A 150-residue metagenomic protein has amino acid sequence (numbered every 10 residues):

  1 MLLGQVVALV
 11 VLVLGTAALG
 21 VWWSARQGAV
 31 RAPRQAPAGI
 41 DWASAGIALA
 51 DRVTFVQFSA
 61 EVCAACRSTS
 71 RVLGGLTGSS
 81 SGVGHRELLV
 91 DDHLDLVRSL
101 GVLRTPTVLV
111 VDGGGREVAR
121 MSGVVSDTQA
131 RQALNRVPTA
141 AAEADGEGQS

Functional and structural regions predicted by a protein language model:
M1-G39, S150: N-terminal targeting signals for export/organelle localization
R34-I47, V53: Membrane-cytosol interface motif
L49-E61: Short active-site neighborhood of thiol/selenol oxidoreductases, capturing the structured segment around
C63-C66, V108: The canonical Cys-X-X-Cys-His
A65, G75, G84-L89: Structured extramembrane domains adjacent to transmembrane segments
R67-S79: Typically the conserved alpha-helix immediately C-terminal to a functionally engaged Cys/Sec in thioredoxin-like
H85-R104, G114, D127-P138: Thioredoxin-like thiol-disulfide oxidoreductase module
V110-S150: Non-catalytic, surface beta->alpha helical segment in thiol-disulfide oxidoreductase systems
